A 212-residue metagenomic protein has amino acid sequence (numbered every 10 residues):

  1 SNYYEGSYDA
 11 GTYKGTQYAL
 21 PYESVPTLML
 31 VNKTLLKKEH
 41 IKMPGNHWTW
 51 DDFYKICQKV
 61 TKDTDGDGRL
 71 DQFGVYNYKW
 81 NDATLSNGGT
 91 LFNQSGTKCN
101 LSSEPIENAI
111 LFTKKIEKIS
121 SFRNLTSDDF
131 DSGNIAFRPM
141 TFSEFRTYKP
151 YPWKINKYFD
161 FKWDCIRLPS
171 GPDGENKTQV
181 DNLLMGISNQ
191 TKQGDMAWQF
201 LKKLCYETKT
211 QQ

Functional and structural regions predicted by a protein language model:
S1-P26, D160-R167: Hinge/lid segment of periplasmic solute-binding proteins
S1-Y3, G45-N46, D65, F73 (+3 more regions): Short, solvent-exposed loop/beta-turn-alpha elements that line the ligand-binding surface or hinge of extracytoplasmic
S1-Y3, T12, K37-H40, N134-F137 (+1 more regions): Extracytoplasmic "Venus flytrap"/periplasmic binding protein-like
T27-V31, T84, M185-G186: Short glycine- and hydrophobic/aromatic-rich loop-to-beta-strand nucleating segment in the catalytic cores
L36, Y54-K59, N124-R138: Short helices/loops that flank or line small-molecule/ion binding pockets
I56-C57, S95-N124, L168: Glycine-centered hinge/linker elements that transmit conformational signals in sensory and ligand-binding systems
A136-T141, R146-Y148: Paired acidic/hydrophobic, glycine-rich loop segments that form the ligand-binding mouth/hinge of periplasmic-binding
I155-Q212: Extracytoplasmic/periplasmic substrate-recognition and gating elements
